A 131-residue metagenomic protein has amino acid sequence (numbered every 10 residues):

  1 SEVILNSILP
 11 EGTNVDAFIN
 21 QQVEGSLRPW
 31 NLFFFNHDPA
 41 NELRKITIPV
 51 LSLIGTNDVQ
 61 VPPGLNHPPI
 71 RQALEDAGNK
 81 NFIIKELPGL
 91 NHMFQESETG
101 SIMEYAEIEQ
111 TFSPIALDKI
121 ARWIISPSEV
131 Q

Functional and structural regions predicted by a protein language model:
S1-R44: Accessory cap/linker subdomain of secreted extracellular hydrolases
N41, S52, H92: Active-site micro-motifs of SAM-dependent methyltransferase domains
N41-R44, P68-Q72, P114, D118 (+1 more regions): Solvent-exposed, polar/charged alpha-helical surfaces in well-ordered, non-transmembrane soluble domains, broadly
R44-I46, D76-N79: Short, conserved loop/helix-junction motifs that constitute active-site signature segments in enzyme catalytic cores
I46, S52-I54, D58: Short beta-strand/loop motif that positions the catalytic acidic residue of the alpha/beta-hydrolase fold
V50, F82: Hydrophobic anchor at the start of a short beta-strand that flanks the dinucleotide cofactor-binding loop
V59-P69: Conserved alpha/beta-hydrolase "acid-adjacent" motif
A77, I83-F94, E98-Q131: Catalytic active-site module of serine/aspartate enzymes centered on a nucleophile-bearing elbow/loop
